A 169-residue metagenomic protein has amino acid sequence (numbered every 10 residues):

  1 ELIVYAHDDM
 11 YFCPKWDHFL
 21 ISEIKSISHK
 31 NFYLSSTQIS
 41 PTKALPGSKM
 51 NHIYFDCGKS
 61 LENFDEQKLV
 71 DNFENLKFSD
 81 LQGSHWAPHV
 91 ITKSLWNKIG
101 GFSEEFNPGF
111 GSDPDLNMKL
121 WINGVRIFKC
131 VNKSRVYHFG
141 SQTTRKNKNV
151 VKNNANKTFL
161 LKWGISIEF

Functional and structural regions predicted by a protein language model:
E1-Y11: Short beta-strand-to-loop acidic/aromatic patch adjacent to the donor-nucleotide binding site
L2, N31-Y33, I127-F128: Short, Asp-centered acidic motifs that coordinate Mg2+ and/or phosphate in catalytic or ligand-binding sites
K15-Y33: Conserved donor-nucleotide/metal-binding helix-loop-beta segment in metal-dependent transferases, i.e., the alpha-helix
F32-Y54: Short beta-strand-to-loop element that shapes/binds the nucleotide-sugar donor at the catalytic cleft/hinge
I39-P41, N107, K129-K148: Active-site donor/metal-binding and catalytic loop motifs of nucleotide-sugar-dependent glycosylation enzymes
Y54-Q82: Short, flexible, basic/aromatic active-site loop/helix in glycosyltransferases
Q82-G100, F106-S134: A short, conserved alpha-helix in the catalytic core of glycosyltransferases
K133, K146-F169: Catalytic core of nucleotide-sugar-dependent glycosyltransferases
